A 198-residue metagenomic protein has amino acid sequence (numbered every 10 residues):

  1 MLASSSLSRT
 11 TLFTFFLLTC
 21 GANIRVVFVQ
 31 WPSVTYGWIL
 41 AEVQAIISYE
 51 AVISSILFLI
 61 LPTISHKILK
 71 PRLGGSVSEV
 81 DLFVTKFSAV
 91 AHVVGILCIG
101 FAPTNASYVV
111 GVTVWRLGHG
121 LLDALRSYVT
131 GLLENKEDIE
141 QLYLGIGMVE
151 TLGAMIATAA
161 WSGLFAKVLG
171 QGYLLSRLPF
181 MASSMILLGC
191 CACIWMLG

Functional and structural regions predicted by a protein language model:
A3-F28, T113: Pair of pore-lining "gating" transmembrane helices in MFS-fold secondary transporters
R25-F28, G120-E137: Intracellular juxtamembrane helix-capping segments at the cytosolic ends of symmetry-related transmembrane helices
V26-A45, H66-K67: Short amphipathic helix-loop junctions that connect adjacent transmembrane helices in Major Facilitator Superfamily/SLC
L40-Q44, E134-V149, Y173-S176: Loop-to-transmembrane helix entry/capping segments in MFS-fold secondary transporters and related SLC/MFSD carriers
V43-L73, S88: Transmembrane alpha-helices of Major Facilitator/SLC transporters
L61-L69, A154-L175: Transmembrane alpha-helix termini and helix-breaking/packing motifs in multi-pass membrane transporters
S78, S88-A89, G95-V112, L121-L122: Helix-loop junctions at membrane interfaces in 12-TM secondary transporters
I99-G100, F165-A166, P179-G198: Multi-pass alpha-helical transporter architecture, strongest for 12-TM Major Facilitator/SLC carriers used
